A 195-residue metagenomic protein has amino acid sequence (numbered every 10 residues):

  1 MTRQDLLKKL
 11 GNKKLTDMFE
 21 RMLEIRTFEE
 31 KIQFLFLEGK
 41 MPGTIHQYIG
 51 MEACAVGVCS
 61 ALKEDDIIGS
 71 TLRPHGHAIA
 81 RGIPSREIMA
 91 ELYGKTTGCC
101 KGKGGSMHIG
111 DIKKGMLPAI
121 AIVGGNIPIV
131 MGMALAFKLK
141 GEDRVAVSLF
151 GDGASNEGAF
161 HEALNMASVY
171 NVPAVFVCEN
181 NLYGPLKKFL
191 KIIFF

Functional and structural regions predicted by a protein language model:
M1-C54: Conserved acidic/glycine
Q4, D17, P118, V147-L149 (+1 more regions): A short, structure-level motif marking secondary-structure boundaries and short turns
L10-N12, L35-L37, I112, G141-R144 (+1 more regions): A short alpha-helix capping/helix-coil boundary motif
K40-Y170, K188-F194: Cofactor-binding active-site loop characterized by glycine-rich and histidine/acidic residues
Y170-L190: A short, conserved beta-to-alpha structural element at the edge of catalytic cores that scaffolds binding
